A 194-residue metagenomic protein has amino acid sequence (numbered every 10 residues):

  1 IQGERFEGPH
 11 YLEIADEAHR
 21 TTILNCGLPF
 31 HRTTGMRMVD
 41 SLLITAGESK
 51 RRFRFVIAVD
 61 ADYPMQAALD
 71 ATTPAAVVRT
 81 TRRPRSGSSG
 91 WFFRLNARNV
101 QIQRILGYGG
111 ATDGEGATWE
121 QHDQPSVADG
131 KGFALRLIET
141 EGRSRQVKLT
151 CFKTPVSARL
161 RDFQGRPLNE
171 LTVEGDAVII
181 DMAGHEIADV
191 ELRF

Functional and structural regions predicted by a protein language model:
I1-F194: C-terminal (or distal) subdomains of carbohydrate-active enzymes
